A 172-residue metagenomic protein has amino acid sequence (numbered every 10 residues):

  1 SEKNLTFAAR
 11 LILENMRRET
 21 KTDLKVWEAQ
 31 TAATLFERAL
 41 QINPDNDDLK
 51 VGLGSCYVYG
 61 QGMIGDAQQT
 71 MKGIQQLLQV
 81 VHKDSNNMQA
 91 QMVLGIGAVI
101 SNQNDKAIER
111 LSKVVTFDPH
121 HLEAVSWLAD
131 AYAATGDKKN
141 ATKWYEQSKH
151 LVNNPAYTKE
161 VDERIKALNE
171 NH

Functional and structural regions predicted by a protein language model:
S1-T20, P44-G62: Amphipathic alpha-helical repeat scaffolds of TPR domains
N4-L5, L49, A90-Q91, A107 (+2 more regions): TPR alpha-solenoid repeat register
F7, L11, G52, V93 (+2 more regions): Canonical tetratricopeptide repeat
A39, Q79-V80, K113-V114, Q147-S148: Canonical positions in the second alpha-helix
I42, K83-D84, F117-D118, L151-N153: Structural marker of alpha-solenoid helical repeat scaffolds
